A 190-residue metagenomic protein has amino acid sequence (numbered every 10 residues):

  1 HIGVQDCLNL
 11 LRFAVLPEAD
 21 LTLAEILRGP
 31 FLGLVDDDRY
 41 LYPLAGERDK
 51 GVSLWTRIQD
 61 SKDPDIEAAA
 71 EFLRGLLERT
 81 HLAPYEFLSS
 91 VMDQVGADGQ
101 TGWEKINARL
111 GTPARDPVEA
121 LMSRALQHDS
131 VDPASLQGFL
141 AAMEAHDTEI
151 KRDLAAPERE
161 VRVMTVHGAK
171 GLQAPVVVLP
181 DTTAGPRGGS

Functional and structural regions predicted by a protein language model:
H1, Q5-S190: Conserved helicase C-terminal RecA-like lobe
